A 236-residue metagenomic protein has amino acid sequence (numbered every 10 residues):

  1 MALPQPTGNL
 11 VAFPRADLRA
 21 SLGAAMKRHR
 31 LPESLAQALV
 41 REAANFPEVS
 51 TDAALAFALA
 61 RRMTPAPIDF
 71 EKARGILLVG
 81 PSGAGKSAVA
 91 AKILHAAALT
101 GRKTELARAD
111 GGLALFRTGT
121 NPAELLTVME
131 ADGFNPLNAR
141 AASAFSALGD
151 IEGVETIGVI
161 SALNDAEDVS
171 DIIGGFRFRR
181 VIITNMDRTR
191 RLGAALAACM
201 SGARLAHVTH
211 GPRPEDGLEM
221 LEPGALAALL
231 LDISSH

Functional and structural regions predicted by a protein language model:
M1-P67, T100: Non-catalytic terminal/linker segments enriched in charged/polar, low-complexity residues
M1-T7, L22, L39, C199-H236: NTP-binding/hydrolysis catalytic cores, primarily Walker-type P-loop NTPases
R19, A36, D52, L113-A114 (+6 more regions): Amphipathic alpha-helical transducer elements in NTP-driven molecular machines
A38, G153-I160, F176-E215: Conserved beta-strand/loop subsegment of P-loop NTPase cores
F70, A97-T100, G119-E124, L148-G153 (+2 more regions): Conserved catalytic network of the ASCE P-loop NTPase/AAA+ motor domain
G75: Walker A (P-loop) ATP-phosphate-binding motif of ABC ATPase nucleotide-binding domains
L78-A84, A88, G101-I151, G158-N164: Switch II (G3) loop of P-loop NTPases
V89, I93: Hydrophobic positions on the alpha1 helix immediately C-terminal to the Walker A/P-loop
